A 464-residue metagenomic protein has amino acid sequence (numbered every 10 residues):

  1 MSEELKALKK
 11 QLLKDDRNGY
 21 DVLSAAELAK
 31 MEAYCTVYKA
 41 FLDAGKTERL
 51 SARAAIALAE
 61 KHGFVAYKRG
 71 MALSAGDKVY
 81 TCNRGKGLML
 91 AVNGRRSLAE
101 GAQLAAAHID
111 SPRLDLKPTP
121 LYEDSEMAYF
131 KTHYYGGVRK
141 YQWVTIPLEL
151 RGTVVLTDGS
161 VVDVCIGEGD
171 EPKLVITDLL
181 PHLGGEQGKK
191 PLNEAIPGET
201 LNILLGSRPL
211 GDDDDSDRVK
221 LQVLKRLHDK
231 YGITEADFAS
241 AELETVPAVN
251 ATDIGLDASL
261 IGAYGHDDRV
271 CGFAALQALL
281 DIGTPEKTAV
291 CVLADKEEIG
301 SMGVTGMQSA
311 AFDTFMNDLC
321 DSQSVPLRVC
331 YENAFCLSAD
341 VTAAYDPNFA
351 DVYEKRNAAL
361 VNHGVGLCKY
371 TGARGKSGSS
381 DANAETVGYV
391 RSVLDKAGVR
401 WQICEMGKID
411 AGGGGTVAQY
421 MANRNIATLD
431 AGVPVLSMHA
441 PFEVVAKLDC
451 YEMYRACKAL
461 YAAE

Functional and structural regions predicted by a protein language model:
M1-E464: N-terminal hydrophobic/helix-forming segments and targeting peptides
